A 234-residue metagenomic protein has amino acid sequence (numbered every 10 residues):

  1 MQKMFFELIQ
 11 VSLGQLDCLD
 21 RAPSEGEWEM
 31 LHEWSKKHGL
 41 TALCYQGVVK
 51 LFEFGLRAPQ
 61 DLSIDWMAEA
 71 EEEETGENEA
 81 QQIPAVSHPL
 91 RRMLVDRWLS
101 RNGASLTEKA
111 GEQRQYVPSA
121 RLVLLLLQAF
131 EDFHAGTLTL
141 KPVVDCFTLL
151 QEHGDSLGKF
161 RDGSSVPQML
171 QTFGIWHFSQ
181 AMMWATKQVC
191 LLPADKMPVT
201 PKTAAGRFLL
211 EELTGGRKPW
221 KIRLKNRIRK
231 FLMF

Functional and structural regions predicted by a protein language model:
M1-F234: Conserved NTP-donor binding/palm subdomain of two-metal-ion nucleotidyltransferases/polymerases, i.e., the charged
